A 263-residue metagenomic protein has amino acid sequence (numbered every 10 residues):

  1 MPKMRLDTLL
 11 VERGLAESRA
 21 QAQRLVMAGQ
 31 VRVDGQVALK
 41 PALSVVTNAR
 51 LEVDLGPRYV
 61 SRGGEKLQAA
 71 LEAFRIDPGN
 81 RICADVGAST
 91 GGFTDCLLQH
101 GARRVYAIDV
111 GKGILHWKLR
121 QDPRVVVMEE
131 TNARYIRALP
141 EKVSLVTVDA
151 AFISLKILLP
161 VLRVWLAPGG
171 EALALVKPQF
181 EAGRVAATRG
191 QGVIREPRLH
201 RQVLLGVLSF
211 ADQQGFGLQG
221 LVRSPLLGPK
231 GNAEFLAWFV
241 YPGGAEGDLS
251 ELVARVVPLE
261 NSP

Functional and structural regions predicted by a protein language model:
M1-A49, I82-C83: A basic, amphipathic helix-loop patch mediating RNA/tRNA/ribosome contacts
G79-S89: Conserved class I S-adenosyl-L-methionine
C96-R104: Conserved S-adenosyl-L-methionine
R103-I157: S-adenosyl-L-methionine
K156-L173: A short glycine-rich, Lys/Arg-flanked "PGG" loop and its adjoining helix->strand segment in the class I
P178-R195: Short, glycine-/aromatic-enriched active-site segment of Class I SAM-dependent methyltransferases
A233, V240-P263: Flexible, glycine-/basic-rich loop-and-beta segments that form/coincide with the SAM-dependent methyltransferase
